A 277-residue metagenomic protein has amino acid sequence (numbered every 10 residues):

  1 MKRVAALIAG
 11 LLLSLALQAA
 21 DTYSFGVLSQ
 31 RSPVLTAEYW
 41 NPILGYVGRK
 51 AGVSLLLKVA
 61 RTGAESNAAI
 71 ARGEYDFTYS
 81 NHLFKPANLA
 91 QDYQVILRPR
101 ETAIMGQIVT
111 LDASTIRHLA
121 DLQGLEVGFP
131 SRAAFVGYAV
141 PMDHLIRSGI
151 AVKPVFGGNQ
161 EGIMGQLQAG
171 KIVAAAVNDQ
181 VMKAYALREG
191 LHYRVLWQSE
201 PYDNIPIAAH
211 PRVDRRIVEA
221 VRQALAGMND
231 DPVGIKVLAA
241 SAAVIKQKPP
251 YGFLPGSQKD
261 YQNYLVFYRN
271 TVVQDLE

Functional and structural regions predicted by a protein language model:
A5-A16: Bacterial N-terminal signal peptides
A20-G26, R31-P42, A209-E277: An extracytoplasmic/periplasmic, membrane-proximal ligand-sensing/linker region
A20-L83: Extracytoplasmic small-molecule ligand-binding "clamshell" domains of the periplasmic binding protein/Venus flytrap
D21-R31, T36, A120-G137: Short loop->beta-strand "edge-of-pocket" segments that line small-molecule binding or catalytic clefts across diverse
G48-K58, I146-G157, L191-Y193, V273-E277: A local structural motif
A64-T78, A90-Q91, A120, E161-A176 (+1 more regions): Short helices/loops that flank or line small-molecule/ion binding pockets
V95-H118, P206-H210: Hydrophobic/proline-rich hinge and linker segments of small-molecule sensing/allosteric domains, predominantly
S114-T115, Q123-Q223: Pocket-lining segment of extracytoplasmic ligand-binding domains
